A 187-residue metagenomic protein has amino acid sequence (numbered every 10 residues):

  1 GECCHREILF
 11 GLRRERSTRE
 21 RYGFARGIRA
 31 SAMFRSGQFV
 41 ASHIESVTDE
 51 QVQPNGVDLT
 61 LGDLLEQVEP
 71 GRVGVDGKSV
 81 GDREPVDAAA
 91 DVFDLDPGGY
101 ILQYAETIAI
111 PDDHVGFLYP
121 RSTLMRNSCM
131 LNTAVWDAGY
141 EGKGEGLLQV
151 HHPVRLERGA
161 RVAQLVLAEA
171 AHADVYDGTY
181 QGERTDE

Functional and structural regions predicted by a protein language model:
C3-C4: Cysteine-centered motifs
L9-L12: Leucine-biased recognition of intrinsically disordered, low-complexity hydrophobic segments
E20-E187: DUTPase catalytic domain/fold
